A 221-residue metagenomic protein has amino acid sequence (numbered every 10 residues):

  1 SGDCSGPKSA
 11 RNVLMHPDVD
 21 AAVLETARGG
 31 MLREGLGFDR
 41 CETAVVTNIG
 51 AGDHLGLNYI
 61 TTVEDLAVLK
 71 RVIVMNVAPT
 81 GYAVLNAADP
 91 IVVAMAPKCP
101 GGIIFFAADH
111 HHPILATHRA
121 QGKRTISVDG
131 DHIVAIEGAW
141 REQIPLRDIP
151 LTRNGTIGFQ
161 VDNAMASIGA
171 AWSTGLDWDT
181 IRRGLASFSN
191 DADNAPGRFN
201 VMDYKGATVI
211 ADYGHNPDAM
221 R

Functional and structural regions predicted by a protein language model:
G2, L85, Y213: Glycine- and other small-residue-rich loops at beta-strand/loop junctions that grip anionic moieties
G2-F38: Conserved nucleotide-sensing/catalytic segment adjacent to the nucleotide-binding pocket in NTP-handling enzymes
D3, V63-A67, P217: A conditional alpha-helix N-cap/helix-loop micro-motif detector
G6, Q160, N216: Short, conserved glycine- and acidic-residue-centered signature motifs in active-site or ligand-binding loops
R28, A51, D89, H215-N216: Short, glycine/acidic-enriched loop or turn micro-motifs at the edges of active sites
R33-T208: Acidic, Mg2+-coordinating active-site environments of NTP-dependent enzymes
Y213-R221: AMP-binding/adenylate-forming catalytic core of the ANL superfamily
